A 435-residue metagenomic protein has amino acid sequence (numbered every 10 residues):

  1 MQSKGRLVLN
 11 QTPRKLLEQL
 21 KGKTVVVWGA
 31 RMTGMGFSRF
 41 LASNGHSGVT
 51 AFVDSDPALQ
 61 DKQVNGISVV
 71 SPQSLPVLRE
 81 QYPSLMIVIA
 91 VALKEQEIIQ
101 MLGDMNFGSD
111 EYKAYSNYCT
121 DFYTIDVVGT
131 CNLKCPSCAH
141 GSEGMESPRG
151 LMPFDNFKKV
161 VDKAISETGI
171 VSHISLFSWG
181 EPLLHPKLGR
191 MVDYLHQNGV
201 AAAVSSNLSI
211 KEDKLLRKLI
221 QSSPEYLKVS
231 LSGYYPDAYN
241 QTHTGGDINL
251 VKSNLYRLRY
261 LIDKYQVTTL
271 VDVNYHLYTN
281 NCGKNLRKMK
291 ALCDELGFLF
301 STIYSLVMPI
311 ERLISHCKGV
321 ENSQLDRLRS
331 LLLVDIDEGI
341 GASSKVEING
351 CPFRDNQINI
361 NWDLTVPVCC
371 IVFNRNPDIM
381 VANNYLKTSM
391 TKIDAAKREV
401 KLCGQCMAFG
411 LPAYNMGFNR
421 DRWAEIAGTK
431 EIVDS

Functional and structural regions predicted by a protein language model:
M1-N117: Hydrophobic, well-ordered beta-alpha structural blocks that scaffold small-molecule cofactor pockets
Q2-L9, D126-V128, G141-K158, S175 (+6 more regions): Radical SAM enzyme [4Fe-4S]-AdoMet core and its adjacent flexible, acidic and glycine-rich loops/tails across
V25, V49-T50, I87, Y112 (+4 more regions): Hydrophobic/aromatic residues located in beta-strands of well-ordered beta-sheets within soluble catalytic
V27-W28, V53, V88-A90, D126 (+3 more regions): Short hydrophobic segments within beta-strands
A30-T33, A92-K94, P182-L183, N207-K211 (+2 more regions): Short beta->alpha connector loops
C131, C135-A139: The canonical Cys-X-X-Cys-His
K134, W179, W362-D363: Residue-level recognition of short loop/turn positions
S172-G180: Active-site groove signature of glycoside hydrolases
